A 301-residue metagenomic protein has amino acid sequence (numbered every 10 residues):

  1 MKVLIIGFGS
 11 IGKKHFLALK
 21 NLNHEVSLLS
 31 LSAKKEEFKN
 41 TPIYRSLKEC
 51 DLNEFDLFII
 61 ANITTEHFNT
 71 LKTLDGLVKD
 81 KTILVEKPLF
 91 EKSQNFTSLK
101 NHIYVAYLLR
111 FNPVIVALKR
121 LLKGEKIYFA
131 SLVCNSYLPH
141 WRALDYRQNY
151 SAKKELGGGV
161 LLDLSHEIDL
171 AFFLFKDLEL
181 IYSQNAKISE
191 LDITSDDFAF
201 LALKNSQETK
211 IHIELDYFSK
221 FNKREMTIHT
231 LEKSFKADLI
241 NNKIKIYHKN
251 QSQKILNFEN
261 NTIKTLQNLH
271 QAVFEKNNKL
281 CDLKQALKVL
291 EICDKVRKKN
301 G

Functional and structural regions predicted by a protein language model:
M1-T41, N53: N-terminal Rossmann-like dinucleotide-binding module
P42-E49: Short acidic-hydrophobic, aromatic-tinged amphipathic segments that line or gate anion-handling sites
L57-N62, K72, H102, S206 (+1 more regions): C-terminal helix-rich "cap/oligomerization" subdomain common to oxidoreductases
L57-R110: Beta-strand-loop-alpha-helix segment that lines the small-molecule cofactor/substrate pocket of alpha/beta enzymes
L89-W141: A contiguous active-site-proximal alpha/beta segment in oxidoreductase catalytic domains
N135-K153: Pol beta-like nucleotidyltransferase catalytic core
R147-K210, L215-F221, K284: Rossmann-like dinucleotide-binding domain that binds NAD(P)(H)
L191-D197, S206-N268: NAD(P)-dinucleotide binding in Rossmann-like oxidoreductases
